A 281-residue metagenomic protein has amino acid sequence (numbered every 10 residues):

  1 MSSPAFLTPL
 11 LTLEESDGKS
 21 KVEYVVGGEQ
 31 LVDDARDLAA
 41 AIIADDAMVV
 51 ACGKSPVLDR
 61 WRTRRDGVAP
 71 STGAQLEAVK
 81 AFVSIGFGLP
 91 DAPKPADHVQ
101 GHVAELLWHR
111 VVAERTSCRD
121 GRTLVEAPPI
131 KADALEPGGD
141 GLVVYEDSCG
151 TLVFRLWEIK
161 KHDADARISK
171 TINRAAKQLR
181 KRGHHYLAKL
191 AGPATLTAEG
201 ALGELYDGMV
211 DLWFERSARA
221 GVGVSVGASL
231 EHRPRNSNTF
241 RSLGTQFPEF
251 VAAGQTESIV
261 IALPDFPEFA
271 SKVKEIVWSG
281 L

Functional and structural regions predicted by a protein language model:
M1-E77, K274-L281: Nuclease-adjacent, charged terminal/linker segments that flank catalytic cores
F6, R119, A164: Charged, terminal alpha-helix-loop-beta segments that serve as non-catalytic nucleic-acid engagement and/or assembly
S16-S20, F250-L281: Charge-rich, low-complexity intrinsically disordered segments
F87-H109, A127-K131: A short, highly charged nucleic-acid-interacting micro-segment common to nuclease and nuclease-linked defense proteins
V112, G141-V143, R155-K161: Conserved catalytic cores of phosphodiester-cleaving nucleases, focusing on short active-site segments
R115-A134: A short acidic/basic microdomain associated with nuclease active sites
D120, D147-L152: Short, solvent-exposed loop/turn segments that connect beta-strands within catalytic domains and beta-strand-rich
A166-N238: Acidic, metal/cofactor-coordinating or nucleic-acid-engaging core segments within structured domains
